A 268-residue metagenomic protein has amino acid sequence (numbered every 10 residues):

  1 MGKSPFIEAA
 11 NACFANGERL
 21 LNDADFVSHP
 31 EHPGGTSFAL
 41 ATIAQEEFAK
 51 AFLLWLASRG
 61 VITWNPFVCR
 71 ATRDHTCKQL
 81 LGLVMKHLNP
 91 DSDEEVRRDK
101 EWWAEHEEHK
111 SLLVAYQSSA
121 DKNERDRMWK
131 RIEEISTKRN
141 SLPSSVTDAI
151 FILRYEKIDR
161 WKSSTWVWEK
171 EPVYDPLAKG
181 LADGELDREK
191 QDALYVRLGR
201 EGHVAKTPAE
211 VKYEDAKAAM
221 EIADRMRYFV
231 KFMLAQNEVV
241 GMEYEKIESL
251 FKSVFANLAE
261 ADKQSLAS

Functional and structural regions predicted by a protein language model:
M1-S268: Terminal alpha-helical segments
